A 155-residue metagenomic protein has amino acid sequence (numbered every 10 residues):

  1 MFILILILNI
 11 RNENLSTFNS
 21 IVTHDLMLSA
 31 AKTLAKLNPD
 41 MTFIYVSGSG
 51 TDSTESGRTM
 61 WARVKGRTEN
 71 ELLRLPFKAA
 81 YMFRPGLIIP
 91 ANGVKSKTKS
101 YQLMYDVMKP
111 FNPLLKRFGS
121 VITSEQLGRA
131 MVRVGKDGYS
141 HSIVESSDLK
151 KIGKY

Functional and structural regions predicted by a protein language model:
M1-A35, D52, G135: NAD(P)H-binding glycine-rich loop region in Rossmannoid oxidoreductase-like domains and their noncatalytic homologs
L6-I7, G48-S49, I88: Beta-hairpin (beta-strand-turn-beta-strand) motif
L28-K32, M41-I44, A62, G66 (+1 more regions): Internal, well-ordered alpha-helical scaffold/interface segments that support domain packing or protein-protein contacts
A35-K36, L73: Non-catalytic positions within long, well-ordered alpha-helices that form the structural scaffold/packing of enzyme
N38-M41, F77-K78: A short helix->loop->beta-strand "cap" motif at the edges of active sites that frequently abuts
T42-Y45, T98-S100: Short, flexible segments with low predicted structural confidence
F43-S49, F83-P85: SDR active-site strand-loop-helix element
S53-G153: Oxidoreductase cofactor-interface core, primarily capturing Rossmann-like NAD(P)-dependent enzymes
